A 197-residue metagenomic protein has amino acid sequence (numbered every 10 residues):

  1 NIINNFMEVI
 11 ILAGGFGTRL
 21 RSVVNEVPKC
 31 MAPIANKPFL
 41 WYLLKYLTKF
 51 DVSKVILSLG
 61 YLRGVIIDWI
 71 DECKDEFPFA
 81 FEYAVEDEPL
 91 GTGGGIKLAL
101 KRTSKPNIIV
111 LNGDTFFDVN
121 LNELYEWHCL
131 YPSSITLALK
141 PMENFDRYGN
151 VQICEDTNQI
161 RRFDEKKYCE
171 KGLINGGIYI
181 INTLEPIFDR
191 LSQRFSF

Functional and structural regions predicted by a protein language model:
I2-I11, P33, K37-N112, L121-E123 (+1 more regions): Conserved N-terminal catalytic core of the sugar/cofactor nucleotidyltransferase
E8-V23, A32: A phosphate-binding catalytic loop at a beta-strand-loop-alpha-helix junction that coordinates phosphoryl groups
G14, G60, K140-P141: Histidine-centered beta-alpha loop that forms part of the nucleotide-sugar donor binding/catalytic region in diverse
F16, G113-T115: Active-site metal-binding loops of divalent metal-dependent hydrolases
P33, Q152, I180-N182: Short, well-ordered beta-strand micro-motif
N107-I109, F116, N122-C129, M142-F145 (+1 more regions): Catalytic-core segments of class I nucleotidyltransferases/pyrophosphorylases that form NMP-activated intermediates
Y131-P141: A short, conserved acidic/glycine-rich loop-to-beta-strand motif that forms the donor nucleotide-sugar/metal
